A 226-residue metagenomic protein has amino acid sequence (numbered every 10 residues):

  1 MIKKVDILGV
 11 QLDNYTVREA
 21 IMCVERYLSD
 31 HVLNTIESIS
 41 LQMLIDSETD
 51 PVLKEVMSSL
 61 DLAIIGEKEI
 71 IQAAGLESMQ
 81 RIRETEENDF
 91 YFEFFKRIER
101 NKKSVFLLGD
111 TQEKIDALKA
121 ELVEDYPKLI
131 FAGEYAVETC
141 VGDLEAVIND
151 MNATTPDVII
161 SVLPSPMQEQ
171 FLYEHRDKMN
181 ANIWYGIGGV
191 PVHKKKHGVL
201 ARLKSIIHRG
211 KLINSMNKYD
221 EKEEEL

Functional and structural regions predicted by a protein language model:
M1-R83: N-terminal nucleotide/polyanion-binding subdomain common to many enzyme families
L41-M43, L163-M167, V190: Short glycine-rich anion-binding loops that position phosphate/pyrophosphate groups of nucleotides and phosphorylated
L53-S59, E169-V190: A short, gly/pro- and small-residue-rich
I70-L144, D150, T154: Conserved beta-alpha
I70-Q72, M167-Q168, V190-K195: Short gly/pro/ser/thr-enriched loop/turn and capping motifs at secondary-structure boundaries
E138-G142, N180-I213: Short, flexible loop segments at boundaries between secondary-structure elements
M151, T155-S165, A181: Proline-aspartate-enriched helix->loop->beta-strand connector
I213-L226: A charged, well-structured terminal subsegment
